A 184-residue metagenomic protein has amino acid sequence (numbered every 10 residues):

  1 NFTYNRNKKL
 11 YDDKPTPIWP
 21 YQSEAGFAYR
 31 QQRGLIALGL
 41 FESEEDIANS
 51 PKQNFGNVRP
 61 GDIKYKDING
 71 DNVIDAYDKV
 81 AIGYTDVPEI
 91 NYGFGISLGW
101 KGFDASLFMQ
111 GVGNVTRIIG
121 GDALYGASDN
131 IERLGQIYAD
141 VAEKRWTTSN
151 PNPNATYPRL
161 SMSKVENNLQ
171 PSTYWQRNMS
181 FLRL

Functional and structural regions predicted by a protein language model:
N1-D86, Y138, E143-N150: Conserved small-residue
N1-L35, I90-D129: Transmembrane beta-barrel strand/turn architecture of Gram-negative outer membrane proteins
V87-E89, P171-S172: Flexible glycine/proline-enriched surface loops and loop-helix/loop-strand junctions
P88-Y92, S180-R183: Residues that define the transmembrane beta-barrel architecture of outer-membrane proteins
V112-L184: Extracytoplasmic gating/loop element in the C-terminal half of outer-membrane beta-barrel translocons and assembly
